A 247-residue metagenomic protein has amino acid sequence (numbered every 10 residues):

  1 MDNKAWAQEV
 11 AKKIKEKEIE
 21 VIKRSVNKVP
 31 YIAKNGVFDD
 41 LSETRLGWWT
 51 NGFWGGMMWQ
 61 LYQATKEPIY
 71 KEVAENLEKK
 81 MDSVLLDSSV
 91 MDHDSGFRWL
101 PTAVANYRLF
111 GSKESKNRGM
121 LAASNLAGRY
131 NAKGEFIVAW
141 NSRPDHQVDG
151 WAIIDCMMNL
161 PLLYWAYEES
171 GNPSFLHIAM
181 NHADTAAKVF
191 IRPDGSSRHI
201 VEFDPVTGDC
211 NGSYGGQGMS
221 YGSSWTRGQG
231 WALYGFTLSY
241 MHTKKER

Functional and structural regions predicted by a protein language model:
M1-R247: Glycan-recognition and catalytic cores of secretory/periplasmic carbohydrate-active enzymes
